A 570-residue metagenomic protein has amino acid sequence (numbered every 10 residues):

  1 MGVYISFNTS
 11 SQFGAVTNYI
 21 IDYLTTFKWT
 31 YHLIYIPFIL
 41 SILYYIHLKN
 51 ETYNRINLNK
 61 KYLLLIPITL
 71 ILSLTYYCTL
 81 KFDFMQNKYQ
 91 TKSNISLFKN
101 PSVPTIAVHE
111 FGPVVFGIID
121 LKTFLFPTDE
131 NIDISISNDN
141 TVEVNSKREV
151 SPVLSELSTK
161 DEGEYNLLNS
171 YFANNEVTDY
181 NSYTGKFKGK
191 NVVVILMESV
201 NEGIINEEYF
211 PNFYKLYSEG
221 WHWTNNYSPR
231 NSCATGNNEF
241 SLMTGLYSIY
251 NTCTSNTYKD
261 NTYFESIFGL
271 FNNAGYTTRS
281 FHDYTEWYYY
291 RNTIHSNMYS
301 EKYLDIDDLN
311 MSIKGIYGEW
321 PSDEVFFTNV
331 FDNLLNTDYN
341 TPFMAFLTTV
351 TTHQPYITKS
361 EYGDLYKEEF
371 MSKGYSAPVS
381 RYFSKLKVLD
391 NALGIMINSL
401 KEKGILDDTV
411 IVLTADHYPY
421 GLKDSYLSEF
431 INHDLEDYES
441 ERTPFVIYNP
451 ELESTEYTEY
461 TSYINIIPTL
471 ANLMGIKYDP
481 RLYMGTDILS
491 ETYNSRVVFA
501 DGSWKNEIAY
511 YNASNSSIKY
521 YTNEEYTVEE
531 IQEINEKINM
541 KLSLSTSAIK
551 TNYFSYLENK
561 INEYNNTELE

Functional and structural regions predicted by a protein language model:
M1-R148: Transmembrane and membrane-interface helices of multi-pass, inner-membrane envelope-modifying transferases
P37, P67, P101-P104, G112-P113 (+10 more regions): Proline-rich intrinsically disordered, low-complexity coils
L97-V194, S199-Y214: Membrane/wall-proximal cationic-aromatic binding patches
E162-E570: Solvent-exposed soluble domains appended to multi-pass membrane proteins
